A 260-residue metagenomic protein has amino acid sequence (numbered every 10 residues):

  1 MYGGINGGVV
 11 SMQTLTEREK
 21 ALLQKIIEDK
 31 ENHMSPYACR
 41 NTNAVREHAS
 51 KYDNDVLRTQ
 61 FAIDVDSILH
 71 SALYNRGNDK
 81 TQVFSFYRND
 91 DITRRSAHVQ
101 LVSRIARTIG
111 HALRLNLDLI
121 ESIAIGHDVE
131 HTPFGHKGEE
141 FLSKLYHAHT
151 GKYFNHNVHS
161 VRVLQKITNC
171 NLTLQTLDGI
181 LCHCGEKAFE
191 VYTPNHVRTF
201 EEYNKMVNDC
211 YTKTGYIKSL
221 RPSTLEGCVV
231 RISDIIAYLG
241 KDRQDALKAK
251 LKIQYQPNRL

Functional and structural regions predicted by a protein language model:
G3-G4, V9-L22, I26-D53, H70-N75 (+4 more regions): Sequence-structural signature of the catalytic-core scaffold of metal-dependent phosphohydrolases that act on
A49-V56, Q60-H70, Y74-A97, K187 (+1 more regions): Active-site flanking loop/helix segments enriched in acidic
Q60, R94, H98-L101, L117 (+3 more regions): Generic, well-ordered alpha-helical segments
S67, L119-S122, G179: Residue-level recognition of specific faces of alpha-helices
R88-L119, K213-T214: Alpha-helical phosphate/pyrophosphate-handling elements in metalloenzyme active cores
H98, I120-E130: Active-site-proximal cofactor/substrate-binding loop regions of enzyme domains
N116-E121, S223-L225: Short hydrophobic "helix-edge" motifs at membrane interfaces and signal-peptide entry regions
